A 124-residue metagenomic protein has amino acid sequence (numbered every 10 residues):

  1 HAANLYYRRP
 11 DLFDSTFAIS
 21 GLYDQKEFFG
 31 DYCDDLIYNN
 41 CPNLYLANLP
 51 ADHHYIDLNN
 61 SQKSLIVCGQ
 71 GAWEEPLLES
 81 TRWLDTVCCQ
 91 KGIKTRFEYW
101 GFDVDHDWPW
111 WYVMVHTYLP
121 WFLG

Functional and structural regions predicted by a protein language model:
H1-G124: Non-catalytic cap/lid and distal C-terminal segments of serine-dependent acyl enzymes
